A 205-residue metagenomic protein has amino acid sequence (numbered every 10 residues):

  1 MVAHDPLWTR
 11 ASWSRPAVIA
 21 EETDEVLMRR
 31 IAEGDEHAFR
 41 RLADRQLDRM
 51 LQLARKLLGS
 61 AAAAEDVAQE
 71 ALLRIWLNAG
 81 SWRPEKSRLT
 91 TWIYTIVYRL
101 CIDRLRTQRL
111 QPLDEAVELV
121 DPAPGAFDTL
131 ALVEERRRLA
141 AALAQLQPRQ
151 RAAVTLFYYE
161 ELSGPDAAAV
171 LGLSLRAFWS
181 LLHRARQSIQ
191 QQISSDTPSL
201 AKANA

Functional and structural regions predicted by a protein language model:
M1-E33, H37, R41-R45, V117-L156 (+2 more regions): Intrinsic, short, N-terminal disordered tails of RNA polymerase sigma-factor systems
A32-E33, G59, E70-S87, T107-Q108: Sigma70-family region 2
H37, D48, L58-G59, S87 (+1 more regions): Residue-level signal for the short linker/turn that defines the boundary of a DNA-recognition helix
A43-A61, N78, Y94, L143 (+2 more regions): Amphipathic, Lys/Arg- and hydrophobic-enriched alpha-helical face
Q52, D66-L73, S87-R99: Structural recognition of an alpha-helix C-terminal capping motif at a helix-to-coil junction
L77-S81, T95-D114, L132, I193-S195: Arg/Lys-rich amphipathic alpha helix in sigma70-family domain 2
